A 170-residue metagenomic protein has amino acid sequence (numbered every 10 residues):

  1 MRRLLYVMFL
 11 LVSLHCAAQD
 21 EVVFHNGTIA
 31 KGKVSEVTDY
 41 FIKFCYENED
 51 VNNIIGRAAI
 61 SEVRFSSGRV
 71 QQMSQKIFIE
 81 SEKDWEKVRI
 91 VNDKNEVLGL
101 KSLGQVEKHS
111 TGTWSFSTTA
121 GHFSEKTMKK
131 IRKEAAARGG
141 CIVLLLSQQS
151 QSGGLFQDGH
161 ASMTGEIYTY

Functional and structural regions predicted by a protein language model:
M1-L5: Positively charged n-region of N-terminal signal peptides that target proteins for export
V7-V12: Gram-negative bacterial Sec-dependent N-terminal signal peptides
S13-A17: N-terminal signal peptide c-region/cleavage motif recognized by signal peptidases
A18-Q151, Q157-Y170: Compositionally biased alpha-helical segments
